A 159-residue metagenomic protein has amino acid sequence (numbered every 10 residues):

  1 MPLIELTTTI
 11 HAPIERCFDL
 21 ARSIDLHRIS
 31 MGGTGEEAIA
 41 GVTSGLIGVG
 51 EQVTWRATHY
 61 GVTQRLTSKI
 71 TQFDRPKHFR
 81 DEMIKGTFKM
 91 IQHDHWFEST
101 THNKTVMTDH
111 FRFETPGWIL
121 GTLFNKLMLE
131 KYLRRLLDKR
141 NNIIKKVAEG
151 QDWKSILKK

Functional and structural regions predicted by a protein language model:
M1-S44, G48: Hydrophobic ligand-binding cavity/cleft-lining segments
L3-E5, T63-T67, M90-H93: Short, surface-exposed coil-to-beta transition loops
E5-H11, R56, K69, W96-E98 (+1 more regions): Generic structural detector for well-ordered beta-strands
I10-A12, H59-G61, Q72, T87 (+1 more regions): Beta-strand elements of well-folded, non-transmembrane domains
A38-G86, V106, K139-V147: Glycine-rich portal/gate segments that line the openings of hydrophobic small-molecule binding cavities
R80-R135: Beta-strand/loop substructures that line and gate deep hydrophobic ligand-binding cavities in soluble
K154-K159: Charge-rich (especially acidic), low-complexity segments
